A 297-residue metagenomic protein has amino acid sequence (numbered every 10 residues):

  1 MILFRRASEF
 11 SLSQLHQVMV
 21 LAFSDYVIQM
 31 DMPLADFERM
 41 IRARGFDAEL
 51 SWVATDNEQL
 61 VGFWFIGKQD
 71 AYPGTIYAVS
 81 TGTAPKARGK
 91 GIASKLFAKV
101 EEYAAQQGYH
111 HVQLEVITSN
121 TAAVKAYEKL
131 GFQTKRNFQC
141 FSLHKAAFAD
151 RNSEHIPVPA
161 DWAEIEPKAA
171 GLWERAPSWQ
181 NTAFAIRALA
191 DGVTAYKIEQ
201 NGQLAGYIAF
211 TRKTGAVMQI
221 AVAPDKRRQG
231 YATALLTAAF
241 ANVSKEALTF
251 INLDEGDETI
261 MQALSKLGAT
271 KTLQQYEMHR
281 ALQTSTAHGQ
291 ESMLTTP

Functional and structural regions predicted by a protein language model:
M1-F10, L21, S142-A163, T284-P297: Conserved N-terminal entry element of GNAT/NAT acetyltransferase domains
L34, F132-A209: Amide-forming acyltransferase catalytic core, primarily the GNAT-like/NAT-type and related acyltransferase folds
V53, Q59-K68, T75-Y77, G82 (+2 more regions): Conserved beta-strand in the GNAT
V79, A84, R88, I117 (+2 more regions): Residue-level recognition of the GNAT/N-acetyltransferase active site
T83, G89-E102, E128-K129, R228-A241: Conserved acetyl-CoA-binding loop-helix of GNAT-fold acetyltransferases
A84, L114-A123, S142-A146, F250-Q262 (+1 more regions): Conserved beta-strand-loop-alpha-helix junction that forms the acyl-donor binding cleft
K90, S94, Q106, H110 (+3 more regions): Conserved active-site alpha-helix within GNAT-family acetyltransferase domains
A104-E115, V243-E255: Conserved GNAT acetyl-CoA-binding A-motif
